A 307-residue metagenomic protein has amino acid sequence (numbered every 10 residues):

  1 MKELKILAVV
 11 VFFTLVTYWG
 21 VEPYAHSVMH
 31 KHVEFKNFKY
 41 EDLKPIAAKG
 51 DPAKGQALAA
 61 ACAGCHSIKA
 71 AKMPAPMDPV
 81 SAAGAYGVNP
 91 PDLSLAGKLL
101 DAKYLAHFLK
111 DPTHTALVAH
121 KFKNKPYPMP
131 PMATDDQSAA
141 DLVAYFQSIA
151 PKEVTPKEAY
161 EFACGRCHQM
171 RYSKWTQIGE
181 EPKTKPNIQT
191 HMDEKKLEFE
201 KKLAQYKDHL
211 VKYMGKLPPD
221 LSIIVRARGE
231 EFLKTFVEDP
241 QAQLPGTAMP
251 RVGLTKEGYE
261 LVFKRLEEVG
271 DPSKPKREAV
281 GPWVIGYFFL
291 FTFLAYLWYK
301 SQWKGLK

Functional and structural regions predicted by a protein language model:
M1-F38, D42-P45, C164, W175: Hydrophobic secretory-pathway targeting helix
K2-H26, K103-Y104, F108, M129-E153 (+2 more regions): C-terminal capping alpha-helices of c-type cytochrome domains
Y24, A75-S81, Y86-K98, K110-A139 (+2 more regions): Axial heme c-ligation environment in periplasmic c-type cytochrome domains
M29-A59, A70, S138-E161, Y172-G179 (+1 more regions): Electrostatic cytochrome c docking/interface patches
G55, A59-K69, L105, L142 (+6 more regions): The canonical Cys-X-X-Cys-His
G64-K72, K98, K110, Q147-S148 (+3 more regions): Detector for the c-type heme attachment site
P74-S81, T176-K183: Short cysteine/histidine-rich zinc-coordinating motifs and their immediately flanking basic loops
L306-K307: Cytoplasmic C-terminal tails of single-pass
